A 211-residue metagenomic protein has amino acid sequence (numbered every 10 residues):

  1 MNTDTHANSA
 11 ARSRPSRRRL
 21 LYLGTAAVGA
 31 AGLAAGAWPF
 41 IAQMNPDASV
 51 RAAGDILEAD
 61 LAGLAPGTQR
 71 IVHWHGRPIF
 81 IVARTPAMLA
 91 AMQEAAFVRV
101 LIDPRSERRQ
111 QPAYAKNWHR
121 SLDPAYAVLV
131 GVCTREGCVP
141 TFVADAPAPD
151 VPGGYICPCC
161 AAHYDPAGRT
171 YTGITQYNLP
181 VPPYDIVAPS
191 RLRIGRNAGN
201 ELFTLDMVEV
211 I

Functional and structural regions predicted by a protein language model:
M1-P15: N-terminal secretory signal peptides
T3-T5, W38-L57, A62, V181-P183 (+2 more regions): Conserved C-terminal region and hinge/linker of Rieske [2Fe-2S] proteins, especially in Rieske oxygenase systems
R14, R19, L33-R77: C-terminal segment of N-terminal export signals and the immediately downstream linker at the start of the mature
T25-G29: Alpha-helical transmembrane segments of integral membrane proteins, emphasizing hydrophobic/aromatic residues
L61, W74, V82-A83, V130 (+2 more regions): Pocket-edge structural micro-motifs
G67-A115: Extracytoplasmic/periplasmic/luminal assembly and interaction segments in envelope/secretory/respiratory proteins
F97-F203, M207-V210: Rieske [2Fe-2S] iron-sulfur-binding domain
